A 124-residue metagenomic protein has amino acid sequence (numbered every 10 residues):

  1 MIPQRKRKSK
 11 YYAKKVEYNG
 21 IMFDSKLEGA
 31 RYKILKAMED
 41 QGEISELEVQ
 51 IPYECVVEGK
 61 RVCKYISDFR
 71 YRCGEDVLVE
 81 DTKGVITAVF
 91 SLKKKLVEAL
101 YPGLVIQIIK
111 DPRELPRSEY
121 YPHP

Functional and structural regions predicted by a protein language model:
M1-P124: Electrostatic, structured charged patches in enzyme active sites and in nucleic-acid/phosphate-binding
